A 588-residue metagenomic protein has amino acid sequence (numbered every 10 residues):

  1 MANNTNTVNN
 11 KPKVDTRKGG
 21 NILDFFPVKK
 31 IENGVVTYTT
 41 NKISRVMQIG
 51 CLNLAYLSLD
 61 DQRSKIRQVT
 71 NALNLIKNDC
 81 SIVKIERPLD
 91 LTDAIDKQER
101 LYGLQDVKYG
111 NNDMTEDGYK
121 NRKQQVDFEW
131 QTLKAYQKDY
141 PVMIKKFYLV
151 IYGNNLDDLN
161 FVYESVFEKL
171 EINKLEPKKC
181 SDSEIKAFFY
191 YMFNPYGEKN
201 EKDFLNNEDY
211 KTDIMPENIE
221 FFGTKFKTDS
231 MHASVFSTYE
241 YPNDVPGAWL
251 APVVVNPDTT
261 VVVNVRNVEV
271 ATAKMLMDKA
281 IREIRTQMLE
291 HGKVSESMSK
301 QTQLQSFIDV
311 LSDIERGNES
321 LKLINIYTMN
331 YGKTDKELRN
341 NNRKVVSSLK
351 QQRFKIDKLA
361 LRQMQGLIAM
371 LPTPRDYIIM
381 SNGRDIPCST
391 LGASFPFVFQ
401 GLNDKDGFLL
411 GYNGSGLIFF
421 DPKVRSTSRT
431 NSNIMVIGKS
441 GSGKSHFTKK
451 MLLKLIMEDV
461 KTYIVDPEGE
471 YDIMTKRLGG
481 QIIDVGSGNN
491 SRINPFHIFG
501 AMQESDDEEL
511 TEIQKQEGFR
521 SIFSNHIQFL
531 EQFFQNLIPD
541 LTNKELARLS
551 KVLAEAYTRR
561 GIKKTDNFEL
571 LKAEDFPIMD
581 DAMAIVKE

Functional and structural regions predicted by a protein language model:
M1-F397: Extended, folded cores of ATP/NTP-driven motor/assembly subunits in large transport and secretion machines
T70, K405-S487: Glycine-rich phosphate-binding loop of nucleotide-binding enzymes
D157, F167-I172, Y412-G416, K423-K439 (+2 more regions): Charge-patterned, long linear interaction tracts outside catalytic cores
D157, S320, K336-N340, S347-R353 (+1 more regions): Non-catalytic, charge-rich alpha-helical accessory subdomains
S183-K186, A360-A369, S415, D472-M474 (+2 more regions): A glycine-rich phosphate-binding loop feature that marks nucleotide/adenosyl-phosphate handling sites
D385-S394, F399-S415: Pre-P-loop entry segment of helicase/translocase ATPase cores
L417-F419, S426-S428, G443-K444, E470-M474 (+6 more regions): Flexible loop/turn segments at secondary-structure boundaries
K450-I562: Switch/coupling segment of Walker-type NTPase motor domains
